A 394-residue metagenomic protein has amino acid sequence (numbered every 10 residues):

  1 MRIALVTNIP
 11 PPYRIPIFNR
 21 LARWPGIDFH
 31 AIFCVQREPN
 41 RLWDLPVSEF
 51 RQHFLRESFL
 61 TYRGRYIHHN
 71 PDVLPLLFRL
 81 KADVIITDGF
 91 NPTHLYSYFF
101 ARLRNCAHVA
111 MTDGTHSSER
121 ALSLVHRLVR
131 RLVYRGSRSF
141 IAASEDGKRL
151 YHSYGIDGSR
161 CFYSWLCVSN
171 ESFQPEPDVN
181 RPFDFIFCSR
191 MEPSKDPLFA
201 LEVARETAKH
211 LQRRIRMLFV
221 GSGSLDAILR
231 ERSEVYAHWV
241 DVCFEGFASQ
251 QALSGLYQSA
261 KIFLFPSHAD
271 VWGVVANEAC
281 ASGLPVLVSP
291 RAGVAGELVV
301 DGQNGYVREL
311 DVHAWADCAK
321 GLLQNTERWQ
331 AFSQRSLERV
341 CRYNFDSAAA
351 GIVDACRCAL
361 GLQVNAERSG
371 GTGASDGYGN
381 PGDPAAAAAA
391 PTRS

Functional and structural regions predicted by a protein language model:
A4, P177-E206, L218: Conserved donor-binding/catalytic core segment of Leloir-type glycosyltransferases
C106-L124, G136-S139: A short, histidine- and acid-enriched strand-loop-helix "catalytic/donor-clamping" loop that lines the nucleotide-sugar
Y134-P175: Donor nucleotide-sugar binding/catalytic pocket of nucleotide-sugar-dependent glycosyltransferases
R230-A248: Nucleotide-activated donor-binding/catalytic signature segment of Leloir-type glycosyltransferases, i.e., the conserved
F247-A248, G255-A260: Short alpha-helical donor nucleotide-sugar binding micro-motif in glycosyltransferases
H268: Aromatic "clamp/platform" in nucleotide-sugar-dependent glycosyltransferases that forms part of the donor/acceptor
P285-S289, V299: Short hydrophobic beta-strand element within catalytic cores of glycosyltransferases and related nucleotide-activated
V300-V312, G321-T326: Conserved acidic donor-binding segment of nucleotide-sugar-dependent glycosyltransferases
